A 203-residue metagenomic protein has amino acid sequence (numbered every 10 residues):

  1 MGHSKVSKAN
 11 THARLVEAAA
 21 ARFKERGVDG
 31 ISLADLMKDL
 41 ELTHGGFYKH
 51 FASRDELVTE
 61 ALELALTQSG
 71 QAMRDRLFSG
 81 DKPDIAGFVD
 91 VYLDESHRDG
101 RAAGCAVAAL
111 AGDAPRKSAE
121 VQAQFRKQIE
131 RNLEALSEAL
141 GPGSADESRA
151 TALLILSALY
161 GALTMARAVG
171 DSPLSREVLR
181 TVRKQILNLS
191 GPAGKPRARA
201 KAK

Functional and structural regions predicted by a protein language model:
H12, V16, L62, L66 (+1 more regions): Amphipathic, non-transmembrane alpha-helical scaffold segments
R14, A18-V58: Helix-turn-helix
F51, V58-A65, A72: Alpha-helical DNA-contacting segments of helix-turn-helix folds
E60, R74-G104, A152-I155: Hydrophobic alpha-helical connector segments
D84-G87, D99-R126: Amphipathic alpha-helical segments used for helix-helix packing
A119-K127, L140-R197, K201-K203: Hydrophobic/aromatic-rich alpha-helical bundle segments in the mid-to-C-terminal region
I129-A139: Active-site oxyanion/phosphate-handling segment shared across diverse enzymes
